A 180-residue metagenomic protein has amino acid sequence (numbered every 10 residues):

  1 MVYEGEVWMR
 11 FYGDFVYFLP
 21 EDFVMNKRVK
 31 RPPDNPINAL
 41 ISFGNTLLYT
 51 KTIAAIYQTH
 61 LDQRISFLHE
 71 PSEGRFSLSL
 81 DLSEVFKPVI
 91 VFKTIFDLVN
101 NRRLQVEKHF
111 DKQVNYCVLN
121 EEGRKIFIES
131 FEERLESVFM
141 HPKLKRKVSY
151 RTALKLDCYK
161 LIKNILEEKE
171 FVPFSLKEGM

Functional and structural regions predicted by a protein language model:
M1-M180: Active-site helix-to-loop segments that bind/position phosphate- or nucleotide-bearing substrates and donors across
